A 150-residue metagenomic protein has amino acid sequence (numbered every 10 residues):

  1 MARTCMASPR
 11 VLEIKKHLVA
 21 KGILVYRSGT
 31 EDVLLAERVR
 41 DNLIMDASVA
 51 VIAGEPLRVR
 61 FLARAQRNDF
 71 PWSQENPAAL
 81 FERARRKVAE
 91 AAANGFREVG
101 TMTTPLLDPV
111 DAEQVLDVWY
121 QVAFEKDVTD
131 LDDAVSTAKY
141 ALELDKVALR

Functional and structural regions predicted by a protein language model:
M1-A79, R86, E90-N94, E98: Charge-rich, low-complexity N-terminal segments
R10, I14, L18, A78-R150: Ampiphathic alpha-helical segments that act as solvent-exposed interaction surfaces
